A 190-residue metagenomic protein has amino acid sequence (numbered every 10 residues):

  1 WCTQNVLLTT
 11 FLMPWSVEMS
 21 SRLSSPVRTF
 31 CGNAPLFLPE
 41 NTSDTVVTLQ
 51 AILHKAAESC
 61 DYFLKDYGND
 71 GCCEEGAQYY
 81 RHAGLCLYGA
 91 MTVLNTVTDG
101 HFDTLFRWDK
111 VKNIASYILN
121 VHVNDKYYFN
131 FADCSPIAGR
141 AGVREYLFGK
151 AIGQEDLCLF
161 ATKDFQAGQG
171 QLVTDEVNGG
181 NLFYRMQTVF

Functional and structural regions predicted by a protein language model:
W1-Q78, G89, L182-R185: Active-site lining segments of carbohydrate-active enzymes
H82-F190: Carbohydrate-active enzyme catalytic cores, enriched for enzymes that act on polyanionic acidic polysaccharides
